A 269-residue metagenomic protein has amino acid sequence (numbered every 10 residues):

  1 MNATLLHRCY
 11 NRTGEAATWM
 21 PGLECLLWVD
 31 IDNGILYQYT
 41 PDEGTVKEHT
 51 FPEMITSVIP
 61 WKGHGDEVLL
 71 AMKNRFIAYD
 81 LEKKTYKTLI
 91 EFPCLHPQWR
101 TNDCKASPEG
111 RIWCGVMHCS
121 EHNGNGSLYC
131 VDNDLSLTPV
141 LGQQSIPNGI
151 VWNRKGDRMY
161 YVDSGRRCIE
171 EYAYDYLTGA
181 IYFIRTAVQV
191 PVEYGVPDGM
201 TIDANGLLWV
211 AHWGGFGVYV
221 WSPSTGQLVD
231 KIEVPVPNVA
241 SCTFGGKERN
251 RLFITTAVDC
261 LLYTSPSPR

Functional and structural regions predicted by a protein language model:
A3-H7, T45-T50, K87-P93, S136-L141 (+2 more regions): A short beta-strand motif characteristic of beta-propeller blades
C9-L23, P52-V68, C94-R111, V140-R158 (+2 more regions): Beta-rich, blade/repeat-based domains predominating in secreted/periplasmic proteins but also intracellular
M20-P21, L26-D32, V68-N74, C114-H122 (+3 more regions): Conserved beta-strand positions in repeat-built beta-propeller and related beta-rich domains
I35-Y37, R75, S127-Y129, C168-E170 (+1 more regions): A short loop-to-beta-strand structural motif that recurs across blades of beta-propeller domains
Y86-V140: Hydrophobic alpha-helical segments and helix pairs
Y172-G179: Short loop/turn segments immediately following beta-strands, especially the blade-tip and inter-blade linker loops
Y263-R269: Conserved small/polar residues in nucleotide/adenosyl-binding loops
